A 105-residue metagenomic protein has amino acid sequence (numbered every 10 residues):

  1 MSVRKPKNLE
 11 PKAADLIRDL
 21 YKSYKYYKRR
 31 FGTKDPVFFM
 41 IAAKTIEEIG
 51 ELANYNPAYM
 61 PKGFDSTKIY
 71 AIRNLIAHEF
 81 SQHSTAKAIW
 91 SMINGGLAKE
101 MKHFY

Functional and structural regions predicted by a protein language model:
M1-Y105: Solvent-exposed interaction patches of small proteins and small membrane subunits
